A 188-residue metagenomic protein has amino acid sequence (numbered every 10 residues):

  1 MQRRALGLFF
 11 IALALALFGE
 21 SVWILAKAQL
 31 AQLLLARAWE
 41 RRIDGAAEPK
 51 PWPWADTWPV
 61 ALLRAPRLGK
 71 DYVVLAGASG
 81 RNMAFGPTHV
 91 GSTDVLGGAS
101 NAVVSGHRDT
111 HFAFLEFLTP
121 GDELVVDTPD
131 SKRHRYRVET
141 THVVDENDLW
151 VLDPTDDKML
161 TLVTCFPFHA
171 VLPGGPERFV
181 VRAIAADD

Functional and structural regions predicted by a protein language model:
R4-D188: Solvent-exposed, non-transmembrane regions of membrane-associated and secreted proteins
